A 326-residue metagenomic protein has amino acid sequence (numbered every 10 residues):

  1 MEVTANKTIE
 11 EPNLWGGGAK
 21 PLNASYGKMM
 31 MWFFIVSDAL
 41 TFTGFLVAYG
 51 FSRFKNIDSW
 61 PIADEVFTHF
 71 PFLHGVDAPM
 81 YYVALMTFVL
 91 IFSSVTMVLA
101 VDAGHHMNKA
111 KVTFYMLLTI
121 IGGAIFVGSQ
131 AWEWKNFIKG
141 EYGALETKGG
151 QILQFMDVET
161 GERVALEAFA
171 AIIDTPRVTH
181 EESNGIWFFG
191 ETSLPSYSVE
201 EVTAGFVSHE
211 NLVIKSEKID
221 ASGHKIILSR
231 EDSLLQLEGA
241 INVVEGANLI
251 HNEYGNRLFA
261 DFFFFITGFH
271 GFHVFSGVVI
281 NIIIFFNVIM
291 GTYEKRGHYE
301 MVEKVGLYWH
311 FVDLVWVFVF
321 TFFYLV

Functional and structural regions predicted by a protein language model:
M1-V326: ...captures the hydrophobic TM-helix bundle architecture rather than a specific catalytic motif, and can also fire on
